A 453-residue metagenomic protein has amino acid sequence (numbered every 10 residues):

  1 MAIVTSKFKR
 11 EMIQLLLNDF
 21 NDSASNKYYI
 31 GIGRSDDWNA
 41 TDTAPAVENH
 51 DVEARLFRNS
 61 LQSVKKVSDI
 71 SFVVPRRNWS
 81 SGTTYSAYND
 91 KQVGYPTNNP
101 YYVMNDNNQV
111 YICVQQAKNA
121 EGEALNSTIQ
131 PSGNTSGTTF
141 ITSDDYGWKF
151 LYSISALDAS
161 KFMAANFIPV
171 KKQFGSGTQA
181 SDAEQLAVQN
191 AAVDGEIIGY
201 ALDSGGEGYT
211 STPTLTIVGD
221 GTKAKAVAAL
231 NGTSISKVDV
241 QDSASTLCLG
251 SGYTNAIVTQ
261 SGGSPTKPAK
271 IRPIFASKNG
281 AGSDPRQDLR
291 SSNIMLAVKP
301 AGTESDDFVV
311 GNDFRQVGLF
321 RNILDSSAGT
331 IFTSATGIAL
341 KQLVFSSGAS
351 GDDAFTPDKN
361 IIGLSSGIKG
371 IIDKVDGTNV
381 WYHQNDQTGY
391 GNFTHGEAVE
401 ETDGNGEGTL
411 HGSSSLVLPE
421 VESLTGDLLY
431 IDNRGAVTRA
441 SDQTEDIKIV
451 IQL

Functional and structural regions predicted by a protein language model:
M1-A192, P268-R272, I331-F332, I362-G363 (+5 more regions): Tryptophan-rich substrate-binding surfaces of secreted polymer-degrading and adhesive proteins
T142-L453: Conserved, function-critical positions that sit in or immediately flank catalytic and ligand-binding motifs
